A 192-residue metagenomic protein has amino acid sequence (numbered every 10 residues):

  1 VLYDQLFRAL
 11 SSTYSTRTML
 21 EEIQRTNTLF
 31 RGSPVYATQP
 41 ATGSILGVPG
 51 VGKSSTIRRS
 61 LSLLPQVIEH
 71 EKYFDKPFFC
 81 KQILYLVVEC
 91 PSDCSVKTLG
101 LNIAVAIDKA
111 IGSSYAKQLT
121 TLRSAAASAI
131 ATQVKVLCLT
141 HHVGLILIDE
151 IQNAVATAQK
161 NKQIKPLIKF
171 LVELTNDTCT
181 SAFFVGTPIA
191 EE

Functional and structural regions predicted by a protein language model:
V1-A41: A short, basic N-terminal segment
Q5, A9, T56-L63, T98-A106 (+1 more regions): Alpha-helical scaffold elements adjacent to nucleotide-binding pockets in ATP/GTP-utilizing enzyme cores
E22-T28, P34-Q39, C80, S95-L99 (+4 more regions): Mid-core helix/loop region of P-loop NTP-binding domains shared across ATPases and GTPases
Y36-R58: Walker A/P-loop nucleotide-binding motif
P40-S44, Y85, L145: Residue-level preference for the first positions of well-ordered beta-strands
L63-D75, G112: Post-Walker A helix-loop "phosphate-sensing" segment adjacent to the P-loop in P-loop NTPases
Y85-C94: A short hydrophobic beta-strand->loop->alpha-helix junction that borders the nucleotide-binding pocket of P-loop NTPases
K169-E192: Sensor-1/coupling segment of RecA-like P-loop NTPase cores
